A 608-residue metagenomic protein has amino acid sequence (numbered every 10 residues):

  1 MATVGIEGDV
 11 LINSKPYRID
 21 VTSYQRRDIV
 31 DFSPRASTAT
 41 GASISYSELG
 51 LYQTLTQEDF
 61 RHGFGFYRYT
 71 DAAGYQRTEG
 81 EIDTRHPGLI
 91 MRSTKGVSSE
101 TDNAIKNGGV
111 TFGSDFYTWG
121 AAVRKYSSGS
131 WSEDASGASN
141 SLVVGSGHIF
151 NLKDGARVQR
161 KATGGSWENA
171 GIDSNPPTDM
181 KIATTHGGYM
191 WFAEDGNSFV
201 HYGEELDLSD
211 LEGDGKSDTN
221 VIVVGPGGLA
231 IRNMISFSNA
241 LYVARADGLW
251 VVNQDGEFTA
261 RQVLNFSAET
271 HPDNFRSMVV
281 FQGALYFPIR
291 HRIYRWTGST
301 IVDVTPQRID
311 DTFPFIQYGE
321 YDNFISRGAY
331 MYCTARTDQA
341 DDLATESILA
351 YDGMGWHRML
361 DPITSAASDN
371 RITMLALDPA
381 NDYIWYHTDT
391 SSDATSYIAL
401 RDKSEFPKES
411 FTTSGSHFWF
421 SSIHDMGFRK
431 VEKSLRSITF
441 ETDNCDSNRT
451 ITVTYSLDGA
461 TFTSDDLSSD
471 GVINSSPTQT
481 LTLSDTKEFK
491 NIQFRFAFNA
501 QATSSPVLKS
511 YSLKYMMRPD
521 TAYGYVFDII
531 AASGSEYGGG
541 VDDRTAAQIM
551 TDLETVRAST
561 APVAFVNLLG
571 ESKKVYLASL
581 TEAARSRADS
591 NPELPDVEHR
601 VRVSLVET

Functional and structural regions predicted by a protein language model:
A2-S132, G165, D179-E257, R290-R292 (+4 more regions): N-terminal beta-propeller domains
I6, I12-S37, G41, Y46-S47 (+4 more regions): Non-cytosolic beta-sandwich-type ligand-binding/adhesion modules
S93-T101, G129-A135, S166-S174, K216-G225 (+3 more regions): A short beta-strand motif characteristic of beta-propeller blades
E100-G113, A135-H148, S174-G188, G225-S238 (+3 more regions): Repeated scaffold domains used in trafficking and secretory/extracellular systems, primarily beta-propellers
G147-E168, W191-F192: Hydrophobic or amphipathic alpha-helical targeting/insertion segments
V200, I348, D443-A460, A546-L568: Extended low-complexity, serine/threonine- and proline-enriched intrinsically disordered segments
R371-F420: Blade-level signature of beta-propeller repeat domains, shared across WD40, Kelch, NHL, RCC1 and BNR/Asp-box propellers
M517-T608: Extracellular/virion structural assembly segments
